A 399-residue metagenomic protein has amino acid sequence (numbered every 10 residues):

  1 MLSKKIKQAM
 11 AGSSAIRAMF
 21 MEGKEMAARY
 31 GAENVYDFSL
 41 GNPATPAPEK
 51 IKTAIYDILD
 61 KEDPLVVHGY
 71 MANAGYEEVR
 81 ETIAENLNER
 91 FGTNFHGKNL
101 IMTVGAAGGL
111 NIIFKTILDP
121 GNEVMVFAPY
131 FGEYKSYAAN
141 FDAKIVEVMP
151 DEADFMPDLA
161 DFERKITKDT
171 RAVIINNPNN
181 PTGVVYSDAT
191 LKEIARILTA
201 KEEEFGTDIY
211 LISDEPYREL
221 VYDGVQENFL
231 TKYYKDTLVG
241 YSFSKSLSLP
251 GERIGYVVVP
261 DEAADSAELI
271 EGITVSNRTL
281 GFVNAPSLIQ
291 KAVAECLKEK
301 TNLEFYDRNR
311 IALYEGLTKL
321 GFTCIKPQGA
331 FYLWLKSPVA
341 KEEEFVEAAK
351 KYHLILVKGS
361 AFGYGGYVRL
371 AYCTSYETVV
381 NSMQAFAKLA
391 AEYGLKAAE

Functional and structural regions predicted by a protein language model:
M1-M19, A27-L59, A74, E78 (+1 more regions): PLP-dependent class I/II
K61-D63: N-terminal alpha-helical segment of soluble enzymes
V66-V67: Pre-Walker A segment
